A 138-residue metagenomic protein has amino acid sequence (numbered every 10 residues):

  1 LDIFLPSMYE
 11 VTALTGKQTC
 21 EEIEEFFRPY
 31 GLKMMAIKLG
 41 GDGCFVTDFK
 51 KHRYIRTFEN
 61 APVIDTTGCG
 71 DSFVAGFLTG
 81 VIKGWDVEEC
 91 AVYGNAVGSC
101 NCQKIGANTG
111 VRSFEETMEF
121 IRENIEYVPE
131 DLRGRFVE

Functional and structural regions predicted by a protein language model:
L1-S7: A short beta-strand/loop micro-motif in the catalytic core of glycosyltransferases that engages the nucleotide-sugar
I3, T12, M34-A36: A residue-level structural signature of the nucleotidyltransferase/glycosyltransferase Rossmann-like core
M8-Y9, L39: Short secondary-structure boundary segments
V11-T12, T117: A generic structural signal for short hydrophobic patches within well-formed alpha-helices
K17-E138: Conserved phosphate-binding/catalytic region of the ribokinase-like
